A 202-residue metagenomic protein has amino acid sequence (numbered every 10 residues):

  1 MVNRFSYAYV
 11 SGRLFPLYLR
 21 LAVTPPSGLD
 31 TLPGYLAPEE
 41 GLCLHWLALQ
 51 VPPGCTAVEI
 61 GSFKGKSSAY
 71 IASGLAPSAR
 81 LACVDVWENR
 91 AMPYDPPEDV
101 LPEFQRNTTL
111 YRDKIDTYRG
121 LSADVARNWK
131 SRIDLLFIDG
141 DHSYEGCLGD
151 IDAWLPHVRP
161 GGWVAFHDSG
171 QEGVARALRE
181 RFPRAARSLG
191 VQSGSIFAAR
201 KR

Functional and structural regions predicted by a protein language model:
M1-L32, R200-R202: Membrane-proximal basic amphipathic "stem/tether" segments
R13-L19, E39-C43, A79: Short hydrophobic/aromatic-rich motifs at helix boundaries and adjacent loops
P25-L32, G41-R202: S-adenosylmethionine/decaboxylated-SAM
G34-L36: Tandem-repeat/low-complexity and Cys-motif detector
